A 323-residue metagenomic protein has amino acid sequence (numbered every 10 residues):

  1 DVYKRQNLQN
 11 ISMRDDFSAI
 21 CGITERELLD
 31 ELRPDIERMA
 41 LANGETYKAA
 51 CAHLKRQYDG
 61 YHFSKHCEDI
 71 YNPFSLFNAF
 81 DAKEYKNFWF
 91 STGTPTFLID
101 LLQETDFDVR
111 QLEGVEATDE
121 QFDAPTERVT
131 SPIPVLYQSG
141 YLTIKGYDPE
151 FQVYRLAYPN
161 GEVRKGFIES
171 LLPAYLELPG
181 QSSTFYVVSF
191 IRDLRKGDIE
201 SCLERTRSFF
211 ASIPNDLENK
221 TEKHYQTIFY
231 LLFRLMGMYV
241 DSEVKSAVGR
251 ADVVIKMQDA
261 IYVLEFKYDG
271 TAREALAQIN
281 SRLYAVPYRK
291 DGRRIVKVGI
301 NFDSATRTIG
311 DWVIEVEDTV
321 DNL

Functional and structural regions predicted by a protein language model:
V2-Y3: Short, small-residue-biased leader/transition segments that mark boundaries at the very start of proteins
I11-A79: Amphipathic alpha-helical segments of the small helical/lid subdomains adjacent to P-loop NTPase cores
P34, S281, A285-V286: A generic secondary-structure signal
R38-M39, M236-Y239, Y288-D291: Secondary-structure transition/capping motifs at alpha-helix termini and the adjoining loop/turn into the next element
G44-C67, T130, R207-A211, G299-V313 (+1 more regions): Short flexible/disordered coil segments
D69-E274, S281-L283, T308-L323: Extended alpha-helical interface modules used as scaffolds for assembling large macromolecular complexes
A272, L276, A285-V313: Nucleic-acid nuclease catalytic cores
